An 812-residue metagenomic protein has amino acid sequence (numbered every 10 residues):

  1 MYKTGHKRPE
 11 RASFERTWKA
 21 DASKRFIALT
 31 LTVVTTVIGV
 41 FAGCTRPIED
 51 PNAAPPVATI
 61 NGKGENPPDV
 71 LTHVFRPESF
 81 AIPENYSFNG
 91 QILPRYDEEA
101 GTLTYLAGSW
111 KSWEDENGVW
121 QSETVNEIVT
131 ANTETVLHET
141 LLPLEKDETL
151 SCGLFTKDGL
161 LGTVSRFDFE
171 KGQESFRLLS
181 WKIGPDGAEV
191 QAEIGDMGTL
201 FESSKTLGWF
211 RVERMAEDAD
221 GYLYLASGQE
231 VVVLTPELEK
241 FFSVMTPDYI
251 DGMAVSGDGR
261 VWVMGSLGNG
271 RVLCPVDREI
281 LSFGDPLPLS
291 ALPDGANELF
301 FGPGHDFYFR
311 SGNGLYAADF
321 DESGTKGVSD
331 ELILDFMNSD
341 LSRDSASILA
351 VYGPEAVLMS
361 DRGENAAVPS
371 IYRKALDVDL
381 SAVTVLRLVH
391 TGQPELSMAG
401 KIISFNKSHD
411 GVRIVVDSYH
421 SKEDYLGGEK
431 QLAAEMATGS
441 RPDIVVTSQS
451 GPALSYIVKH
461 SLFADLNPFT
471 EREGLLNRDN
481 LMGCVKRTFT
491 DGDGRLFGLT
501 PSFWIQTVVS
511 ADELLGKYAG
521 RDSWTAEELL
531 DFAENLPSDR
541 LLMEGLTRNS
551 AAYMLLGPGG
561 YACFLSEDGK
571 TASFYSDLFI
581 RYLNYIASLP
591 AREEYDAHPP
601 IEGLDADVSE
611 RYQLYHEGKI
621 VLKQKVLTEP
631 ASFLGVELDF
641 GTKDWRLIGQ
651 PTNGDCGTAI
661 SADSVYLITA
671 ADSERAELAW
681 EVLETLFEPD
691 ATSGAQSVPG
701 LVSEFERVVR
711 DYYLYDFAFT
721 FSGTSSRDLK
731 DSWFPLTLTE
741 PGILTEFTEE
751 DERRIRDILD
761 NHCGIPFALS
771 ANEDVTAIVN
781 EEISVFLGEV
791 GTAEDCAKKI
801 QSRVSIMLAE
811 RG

Functional and structural regions predicted by a protein language model:
Y2, C44-S122, N126-V129, T133-E134 (+13 more regions): Conserved N-terminal structural module of periplasmic/extracytoplasmic solute-binding proteins
L31, T35-V40: Hydrophobic core
D97, P185, T490-G603, A670-E677: Helix-loop-helix "hinge/cap" segment bordering the ligand-binding cleft or interdomain interface
Y425-R441, V445, P452-S455, D531-N535 (+5 more regions): Short helices/loops that flank or line small-molecule/ion binding pockets
G451-T507, D644-Q650: Hinge/lid segment of periplasmic solute-binding proteins
N467-N480, A562-N584, G649-G657, E789: Short, solvent-exposed loop/beta-turn-alpha elements that line the ligand-binding surface or hinge of extracytoplasmic
N584, L589-E684, D690-G700, R707 (+1 more regions): Extracytoplasmic/periplasmic substrate-binding proteins
L634, C656-I660, Y666-A777: C-terminal lobe and pocket-closing loops of periplasmic/extracytoplasmic Venus-flytrap solute-binding proteins
